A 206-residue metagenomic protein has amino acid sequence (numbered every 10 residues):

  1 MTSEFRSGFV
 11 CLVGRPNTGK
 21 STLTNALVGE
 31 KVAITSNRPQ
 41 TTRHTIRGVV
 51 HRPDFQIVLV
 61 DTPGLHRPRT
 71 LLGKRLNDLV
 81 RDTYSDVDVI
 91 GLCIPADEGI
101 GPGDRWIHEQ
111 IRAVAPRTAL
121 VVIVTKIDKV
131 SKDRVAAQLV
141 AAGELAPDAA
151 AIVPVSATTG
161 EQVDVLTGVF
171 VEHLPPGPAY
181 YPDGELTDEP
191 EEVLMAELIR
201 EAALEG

Functional and structural regions predicted by a protein language model:
M1-V89, I94: Conserved G1/Walker A P-loop phosphate-binding module
A33-T35, P178-P182, E205-G206: Active-site phosphate-binding and catalytic loops of NTP-dependent enzymes
P39-T41, P63-H66, A96-I100, K126-V130 (+1 more regions): Conserved nucleotide-binding/hydrolysis micro-motifs of P-loop NTPases
V50-Q56, R75-I152: Conserved C-terminal guanine-recognition region of P-loop GTPase G domains, centered on the G4
D82, G168-E172, E197-E201, E205: Short, residue-level hotspots on alpha-helical faces of the histone-fold and other alpha-helical interaction modules
T118-V121, D128-T187, E191: Canonical P-loop GTPase G-domain recognition
G184-G206: Long, well-ordered amphipathic alpha-helical subdomains in the mid-to-C-terminal portions of large enzyme subunits
